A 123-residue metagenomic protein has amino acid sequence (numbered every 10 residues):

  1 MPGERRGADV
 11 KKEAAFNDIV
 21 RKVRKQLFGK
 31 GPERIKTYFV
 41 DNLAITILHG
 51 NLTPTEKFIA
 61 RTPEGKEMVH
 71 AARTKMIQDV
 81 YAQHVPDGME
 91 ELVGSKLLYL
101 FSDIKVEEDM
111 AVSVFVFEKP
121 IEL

Functional and structural regions predicted by a protein language model:
M1-L123: Interaction-mediating elements
